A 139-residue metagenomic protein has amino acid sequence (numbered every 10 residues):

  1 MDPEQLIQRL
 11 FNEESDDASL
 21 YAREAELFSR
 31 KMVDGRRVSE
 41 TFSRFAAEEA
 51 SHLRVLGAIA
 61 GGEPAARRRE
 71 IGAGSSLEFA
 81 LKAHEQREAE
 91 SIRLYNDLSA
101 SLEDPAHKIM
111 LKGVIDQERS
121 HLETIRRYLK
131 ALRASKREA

Functional and structural regions predicted by a protein language model:
M1-A139: Non-heme di-metal
